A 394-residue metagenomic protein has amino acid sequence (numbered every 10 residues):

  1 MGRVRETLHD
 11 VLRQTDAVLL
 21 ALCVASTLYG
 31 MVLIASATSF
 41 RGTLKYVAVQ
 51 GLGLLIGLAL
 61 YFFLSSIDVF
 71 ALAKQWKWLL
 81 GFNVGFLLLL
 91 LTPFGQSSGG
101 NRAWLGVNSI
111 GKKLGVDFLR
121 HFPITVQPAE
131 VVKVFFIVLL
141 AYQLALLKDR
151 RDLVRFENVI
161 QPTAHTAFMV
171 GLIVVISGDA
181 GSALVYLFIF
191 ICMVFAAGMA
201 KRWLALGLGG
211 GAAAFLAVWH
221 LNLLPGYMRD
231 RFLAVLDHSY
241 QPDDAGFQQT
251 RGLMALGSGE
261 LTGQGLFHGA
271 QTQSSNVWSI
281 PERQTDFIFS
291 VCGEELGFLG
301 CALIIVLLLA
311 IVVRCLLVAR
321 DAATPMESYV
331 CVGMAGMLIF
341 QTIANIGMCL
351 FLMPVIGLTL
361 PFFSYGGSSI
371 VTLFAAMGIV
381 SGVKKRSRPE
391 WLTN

Functional and structural regions predicted by a protein language model:
M1, I34, Q341-N394: A juxtamembrane structural motif centered on a specific transmembrane helix
M1-L12: Short, Lys/Arg-rich, polar N-terminal cytosolic tail immediately upstream of the first transmembrane signal-anchor
V11-T15, L19: Hydrophobic N-terminal alpha-helices or hydrophobic patches in metabolic proteins across all domains of life
L20, V24-L28, V32-S36, F40-T250 (+3 more regions): Hydrophobic alpha-helical transmembrane segments of multi-pass inner membrane proteins, especially in bacterial systems
T166-G181, G257-S275: Membrane-helix interface and discontinuous TM-entry motifs in multi-pass inner-membrane proteins
V185, H268-S275, L307, C349-G357 (+1 more regions): Re-entrant/interfacial helical elements at transmembrane boundaries that shape and gate the permeation pathway
F247-M254, R283-F287: Short hydrophobic, aromatic-rich alpha-helical segments embedded in or entering the lipid bilayer of multi-pass
L261-L296: Long extracytoplasmic/lumenal interhelical loops at the membrane interface of multi-pass membrane proteins
